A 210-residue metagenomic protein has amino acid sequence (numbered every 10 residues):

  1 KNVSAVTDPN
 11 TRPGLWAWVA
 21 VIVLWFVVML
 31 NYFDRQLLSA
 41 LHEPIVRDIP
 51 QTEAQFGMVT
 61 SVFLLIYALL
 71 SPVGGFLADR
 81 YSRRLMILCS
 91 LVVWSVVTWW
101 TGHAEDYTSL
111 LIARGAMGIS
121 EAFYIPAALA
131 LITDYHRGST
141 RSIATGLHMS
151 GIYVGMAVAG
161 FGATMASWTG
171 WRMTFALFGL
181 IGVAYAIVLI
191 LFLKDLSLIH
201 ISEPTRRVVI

Functional and structural regions predicted by a protein language model:
A20-E53: Extracytoplasmic
Q36, L64-P72, M156-A157: Residue-level signature of mid-helix packing/kink "hotspots" within the transmembrane helices of 12-pass Major
P44, G75-F76, T164: Membrane-interface helix termini in secondary transporters
L69-E105: Conserved MFS/SLC helix-loop-helix module at the cytosolic interface between two early adjacent transmembrane helices
V97, T108-A116: Paired small-residue
A113-G151: Cytoplasmic helix-loop-helix junction between adjacent transmembrane helices in 12-TM secondary transporters
I152-L191, D195: Helix-loop-helix hairpin linking two adjacent transmembrane segments in secondary transporters
I199-I210: Single conserved hydrophobic/aromatic residue that forms the stacking wall/gate of nucleotide- or nucleobase-binding
